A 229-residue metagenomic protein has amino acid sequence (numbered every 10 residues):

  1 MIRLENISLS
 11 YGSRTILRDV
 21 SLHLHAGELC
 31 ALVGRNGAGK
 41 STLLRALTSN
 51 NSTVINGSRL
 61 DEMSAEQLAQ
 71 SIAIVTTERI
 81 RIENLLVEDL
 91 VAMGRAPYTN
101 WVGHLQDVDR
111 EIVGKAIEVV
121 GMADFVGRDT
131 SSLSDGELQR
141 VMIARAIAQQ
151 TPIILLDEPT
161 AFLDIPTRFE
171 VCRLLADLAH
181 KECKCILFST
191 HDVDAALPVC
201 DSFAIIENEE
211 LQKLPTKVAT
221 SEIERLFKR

Functional and structural regions predicted by a protein language model:
V33-R35: The feature captures the beta-strand-to-loop junction immediately N-terminal to the Walker
A92, D107-F125: Conserved ABC ATPase "signature" region
D129-L133, E137: Conserved ABC ATPase signature
I154-E158: Catalytic Walker B motif of ABC-type/P-loop ATPase nucleotide-binding domains
T190-H191: H-loop/switch region of ABC-family ATPase nucleotide-binding domains
F203-T216: H-loop (His-switch) and adjacent beta-strand-loop-beta switch element of ABC-type ATPase nucleotide-binding domains
